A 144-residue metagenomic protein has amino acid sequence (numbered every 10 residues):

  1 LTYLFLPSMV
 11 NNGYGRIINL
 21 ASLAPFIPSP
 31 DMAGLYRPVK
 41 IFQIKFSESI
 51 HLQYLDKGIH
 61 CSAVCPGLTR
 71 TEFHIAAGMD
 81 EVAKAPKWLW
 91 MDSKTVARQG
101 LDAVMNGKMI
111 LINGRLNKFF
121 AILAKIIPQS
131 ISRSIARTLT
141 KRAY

Functional and structural regions predicted by a protein language model:
T2, P38-V39: Active-site helix of classical SDR
T2-Y3, E48: A short, exposed helix-loop element centered on a Lys and neighboring polar residues
S8-M9, I27, S49-I59: Active-site-adjacent segment of SDR/Rossmann-fold oxidoreductases
S22: Residue(s) in the substrate-gating loop at a strand-loop-helix junction that position the organic substrate next
I27-G34: Active-site loop immediately N-terminal to the catalytic Tyr-X3-Lys motif of short-chain dehydrogenase/reductase
V39-S47, C61: Conserved catalytic Lys-bearing alpha helix of Rossmann-like short-chain dehydrogenase/reductases
A63, A83-A121: C-terminal helical subdomain
P66-A76, D80-E81: Short, flexible catalytic-loop segment of classical short-chain dehydrogenase/reductase
